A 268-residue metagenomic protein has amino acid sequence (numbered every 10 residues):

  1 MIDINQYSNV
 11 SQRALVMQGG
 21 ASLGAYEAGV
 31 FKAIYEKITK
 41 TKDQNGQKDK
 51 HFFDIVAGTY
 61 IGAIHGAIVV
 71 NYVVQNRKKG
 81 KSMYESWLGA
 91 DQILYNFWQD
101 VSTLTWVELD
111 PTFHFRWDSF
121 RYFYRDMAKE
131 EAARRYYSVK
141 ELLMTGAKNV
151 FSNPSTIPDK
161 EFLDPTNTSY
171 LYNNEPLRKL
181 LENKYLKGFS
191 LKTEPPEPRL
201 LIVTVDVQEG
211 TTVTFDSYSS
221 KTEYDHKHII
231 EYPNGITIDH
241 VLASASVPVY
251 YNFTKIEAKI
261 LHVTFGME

Functional and structural regions predicted by a protein language model:
M1-N5: Non-catalytic, mobile gating and regulatory segments of ester bond hydrolases
S8-A14, S22-S169, L181, D216-I230: Patatin-like phospholipase
A14-V16, L242: Structural motif
M17, I61, F265-E268: Conserved active-site regions of diverse hydrolases
G19-S22, Q208: Short polar catalytic/cofactor-binding loops
K42, R77, F189-S190, V249: Secondary-structure boundary/capping signal
T145, N149-L171, E175-N183, L191-E268: Active-site gating loop/helix substructures
